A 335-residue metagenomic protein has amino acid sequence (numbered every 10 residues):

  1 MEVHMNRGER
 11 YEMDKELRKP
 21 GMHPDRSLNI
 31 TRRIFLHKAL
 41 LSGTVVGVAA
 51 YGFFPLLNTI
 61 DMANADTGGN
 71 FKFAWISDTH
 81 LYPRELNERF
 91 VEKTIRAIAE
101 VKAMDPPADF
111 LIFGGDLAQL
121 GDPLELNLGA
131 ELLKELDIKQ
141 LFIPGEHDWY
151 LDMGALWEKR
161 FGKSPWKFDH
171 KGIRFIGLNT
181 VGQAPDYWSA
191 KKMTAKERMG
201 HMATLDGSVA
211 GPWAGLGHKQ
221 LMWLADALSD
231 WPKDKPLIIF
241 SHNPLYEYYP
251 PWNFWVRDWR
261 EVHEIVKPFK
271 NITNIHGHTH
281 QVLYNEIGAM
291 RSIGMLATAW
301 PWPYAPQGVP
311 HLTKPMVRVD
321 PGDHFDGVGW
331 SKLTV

Functional and structural regions predicted by a protein language model:
M1-I34, L57-N58: N-terminal secretory signal peptides
D25, I30, K38, G52-L128 (+1 more regions): N-terminal active-site segment of His-dependent metallophosphoesterases
A39-G47: Sec-dependent signal peptide hydrophobic core
F71, D109, I173, P236-I238: Alpha/beta-hydrolase fold active-site loops
I76-S77, L111-G115, Q140-E146, I238-S241 (+2 more regions): Active-site neighborhood of phospho(di)ester-bond hydrolases with catalytic His/Asp-centered motifs
P83, G121, Y246-Y249, W255: Short, solvent-exposed loop/turn segments at secondary-structure junctions
D122-K233, D258-T273, N285-T334: Extended active-site neighborhood of metal-dependent phosphoesterases/phosphodiesterases
W231-E247: Short acidic, glycine-rich surface-loop motifs adjacent to enzyme active sites
